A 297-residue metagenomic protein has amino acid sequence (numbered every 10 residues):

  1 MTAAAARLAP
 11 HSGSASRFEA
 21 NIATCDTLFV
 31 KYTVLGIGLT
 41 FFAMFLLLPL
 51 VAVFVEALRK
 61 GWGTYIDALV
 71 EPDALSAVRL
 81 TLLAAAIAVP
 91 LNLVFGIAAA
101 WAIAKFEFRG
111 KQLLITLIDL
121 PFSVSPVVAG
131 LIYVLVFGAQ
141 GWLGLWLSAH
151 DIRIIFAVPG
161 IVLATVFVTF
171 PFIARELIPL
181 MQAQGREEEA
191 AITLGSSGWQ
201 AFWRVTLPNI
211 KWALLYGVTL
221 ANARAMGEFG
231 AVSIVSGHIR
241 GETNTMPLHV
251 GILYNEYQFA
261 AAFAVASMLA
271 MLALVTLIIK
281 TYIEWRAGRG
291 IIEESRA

Functional and structural regions predicted by a protein language model:
A3-A4, H11, S16, T33-I37 (+4 more regions): C-terminal transmembrane helix and the adjacent membrane-cytosol boundary/short C-terminal tail of inner/organellar
R17-Y32, V53-P90, K105-F106, L253-A260: Periplasmic/extracellular loop-to-transmembrane helix junction in inner-membrane transport proteins
E19-T24, W62-V70, L75, G110-K111 (+3 more regions): Membrane-interfacial helix termini and adjacent extracytoplasmic/periplasmic loops of multi-pass transporters
C25, I87-I118, L131, L135 (+5 more regions): Transmembrane-helix boundary motif in ABC transporter permease subunits
L28, Y65, L69-P72, M226-I279: Interhelical loop and adjacent transmembrane-helix boundary motif in polytopic membrane transport permeases
I37-G38, P90, L117-L120, V124 (+4 more regions): Transmembrane alpha-helices
M44, R79, L83-F95, A99 (+5 more regions): Hydrophobic alpha-helical transmembrane segments of multipass integral membrane proteins, especially permease/channel
L47-V51, V55, V94-A99, V128-L131 (+9 more regions): Membrane-embedded alpha-helices of multi-pass transport/permease systems
